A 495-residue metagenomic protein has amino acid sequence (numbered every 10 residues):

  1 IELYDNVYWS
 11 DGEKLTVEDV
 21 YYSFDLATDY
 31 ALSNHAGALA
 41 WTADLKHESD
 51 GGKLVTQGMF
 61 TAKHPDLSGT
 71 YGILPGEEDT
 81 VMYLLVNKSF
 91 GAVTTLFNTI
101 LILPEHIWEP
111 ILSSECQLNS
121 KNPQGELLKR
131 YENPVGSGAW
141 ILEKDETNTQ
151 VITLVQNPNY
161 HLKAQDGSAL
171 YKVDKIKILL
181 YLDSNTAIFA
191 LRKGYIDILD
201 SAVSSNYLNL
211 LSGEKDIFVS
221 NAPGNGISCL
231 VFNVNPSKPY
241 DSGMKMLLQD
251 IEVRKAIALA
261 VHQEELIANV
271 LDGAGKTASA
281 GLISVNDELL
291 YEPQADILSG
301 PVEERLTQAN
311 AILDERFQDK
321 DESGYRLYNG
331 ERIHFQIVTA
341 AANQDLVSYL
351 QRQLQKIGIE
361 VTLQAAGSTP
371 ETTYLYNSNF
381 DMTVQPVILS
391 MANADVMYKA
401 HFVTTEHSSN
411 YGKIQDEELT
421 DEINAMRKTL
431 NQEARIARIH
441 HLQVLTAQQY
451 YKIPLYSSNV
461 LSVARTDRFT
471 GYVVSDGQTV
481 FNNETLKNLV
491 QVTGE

Functional and structural regions predicted by a protein language model:
I1-D44, M246-Q249, R254-A256: Aromatic- and charge-enriched surface segment that lines or borders ligand/interaction sites
N34-G37, E143-V155, L179-Y240, E264 (+2 more regions): Extracellular/periplasmic solute-recognition and catalytic clefts
G37-Q117: Surface-exposed binding/hinge segments that line and control ligand-binding clefts or catalytic entry sites
N98-L170, K175, L306-T307, A311 (+1 more regions): Gly/Pro-rich hinge or "lid" segments in bacterial periplasmic/extracellular proteins
L127-L128, Y160-L210, E360-T362, G367: Ligand-site clamp/hinge motif
W140, K276-D321, T339-Q344: Structural transition elements
T147-T149, A190, D287, S299-G300 (+2 more regions): Ligand/substrate-recognition segments at binding pockets and active sites
V151, S228, A258-A295, A342-Q351 (+1 more regions): Detector for C-terminal structural segments
